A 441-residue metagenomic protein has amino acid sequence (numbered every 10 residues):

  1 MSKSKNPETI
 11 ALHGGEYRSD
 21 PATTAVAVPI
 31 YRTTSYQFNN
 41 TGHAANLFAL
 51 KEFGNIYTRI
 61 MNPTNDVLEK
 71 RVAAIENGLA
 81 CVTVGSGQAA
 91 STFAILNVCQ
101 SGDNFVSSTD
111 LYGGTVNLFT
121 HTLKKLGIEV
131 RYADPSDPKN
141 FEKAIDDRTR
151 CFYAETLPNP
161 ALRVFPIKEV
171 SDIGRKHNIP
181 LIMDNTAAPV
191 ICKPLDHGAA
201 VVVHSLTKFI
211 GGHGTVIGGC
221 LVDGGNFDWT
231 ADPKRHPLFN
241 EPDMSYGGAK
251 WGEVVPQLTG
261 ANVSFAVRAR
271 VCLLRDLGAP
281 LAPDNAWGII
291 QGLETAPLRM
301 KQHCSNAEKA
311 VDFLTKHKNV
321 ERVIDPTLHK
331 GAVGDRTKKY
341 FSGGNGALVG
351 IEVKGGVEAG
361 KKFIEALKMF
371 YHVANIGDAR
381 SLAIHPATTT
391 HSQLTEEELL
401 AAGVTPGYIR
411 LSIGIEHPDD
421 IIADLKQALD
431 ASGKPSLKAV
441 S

Functional and structural regions predicted by a protein language model:
M1-N55, S436-S441: N-terminal glycine-rich, Lys/His-bearing helix-loop that initiates the first secondary-structure elements of many
S2-K3, H13-S19, C81-K316, I324 (+1 more regions): Conserved PLP-enzyme active-site core in the AAT-like
G14-E16, R32-Y36, R59-M61, V353 (+2 more regions): Pocket-edge structural micro-motifs
S35, G224-F227, V353-G356: Short loop segments at secondary-structure junctions
S35, N40-T92, G114-T122: Conserved N-terminal alpha-helix of the aminotransferase class I/II PLP-enzyme fold
T120-H121, E129, D147, R299 (+2 more regions): PLP-dependent enzyme catalytic core of the Aspartate aminotransferase-like
V222, G350-E352, S412-G414: Short hydrophobic/aromatic beta-strand micro-patches that form the beta-sheet surface supporting nucleotide- or nucleic
L277-P280, D284-A286, Q291, T295 (+5 more regions): Conserved small-domain helix->loop->beta segment predominantly found in fold-type I
